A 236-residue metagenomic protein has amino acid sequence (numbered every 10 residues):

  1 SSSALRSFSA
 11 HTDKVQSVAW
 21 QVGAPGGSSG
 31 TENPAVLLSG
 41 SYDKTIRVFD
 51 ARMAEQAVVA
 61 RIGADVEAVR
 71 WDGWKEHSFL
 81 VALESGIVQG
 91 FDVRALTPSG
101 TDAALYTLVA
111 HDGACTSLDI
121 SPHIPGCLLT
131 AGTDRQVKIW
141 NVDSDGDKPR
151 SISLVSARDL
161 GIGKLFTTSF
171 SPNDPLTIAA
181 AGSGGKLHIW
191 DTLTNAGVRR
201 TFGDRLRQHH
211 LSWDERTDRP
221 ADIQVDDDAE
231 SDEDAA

Functional and structural regions predicted by a protein language model:
S1, I46-D50, V88-D92, V137-V142 (+1 more regions): WD40-repeat beta-propellers
S2-S3, A54, L96, D145 (+2 more regions): Short coil/turn linkers that define WD40 beta-propeller blade boundaries
A4-A10, V18, G40, A57-I62 (+5 more regions): Short C-terminal beta-strands that terminate individual repeats in beta-propeller domains, predominantly WD40 blades
D13-S29, R61-W74, D112-I120, G163-F170: Canonical WD40 repeat/beta-propeller blade segments in eukaryotic WD-repeat proteins
G40-D43, A82-S85, A131-D134, A181-G184: Conserved strand-to-loop turn within each blade of WD40 beta-propeller repeats
A103-Y106, A114, K138, V142-A236: Terminal intrinsically disordered, low-complexity extensions flanking WD-repeat/beta-propeller proteins
